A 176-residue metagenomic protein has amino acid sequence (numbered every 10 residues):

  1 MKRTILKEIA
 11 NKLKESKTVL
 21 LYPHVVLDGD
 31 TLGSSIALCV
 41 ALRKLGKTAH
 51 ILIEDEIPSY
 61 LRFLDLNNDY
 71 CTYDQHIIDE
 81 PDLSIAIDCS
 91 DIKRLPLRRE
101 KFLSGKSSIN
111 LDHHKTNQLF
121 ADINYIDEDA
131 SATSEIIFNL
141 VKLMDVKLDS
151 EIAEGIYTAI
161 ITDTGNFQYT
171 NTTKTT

Functional and structural regions predicted by a protein language model:
K2-V25, A37-R43, L119-T176: A structured phosphate/pyrophosphate-recognition subdomain
S16-E80: Anionic-ligand anchoring segments at beta-strand to alpha-helix junctions in alpha/beta enzyme folds, i.e., glycine
L21, I51-I53, N110-L111, L148-S150: General beta-strand structural signal in soluble alpha/beta enzymes
H24-V25, E54-D55, I87-S90, L111-H114 (+2 more regions): Fold-independent oxyanion-binding glycine-rich loops and adjacent beta-strand/coil segments at enzyme active sites
D28, L38, L61, I85 (+3 more regions): Divalent metal-coordination and catalytic microenvironments
D65-I123: Active-site cofactor/cluster-binding pocket
